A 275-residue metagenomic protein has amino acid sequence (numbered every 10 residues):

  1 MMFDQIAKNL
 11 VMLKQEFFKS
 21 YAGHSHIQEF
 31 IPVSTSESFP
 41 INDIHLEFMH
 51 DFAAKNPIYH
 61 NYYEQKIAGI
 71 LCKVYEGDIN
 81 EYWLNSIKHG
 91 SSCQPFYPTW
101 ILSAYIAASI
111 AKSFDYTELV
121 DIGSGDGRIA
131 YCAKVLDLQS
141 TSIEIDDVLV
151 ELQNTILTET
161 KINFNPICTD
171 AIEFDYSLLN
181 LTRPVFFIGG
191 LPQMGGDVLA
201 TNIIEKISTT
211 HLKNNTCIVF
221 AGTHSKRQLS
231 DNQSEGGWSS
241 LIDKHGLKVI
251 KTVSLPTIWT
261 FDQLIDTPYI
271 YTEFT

Functional and structural regions predicted by a protein language model:
M2-F114: S-adenosyl-L-methionine
D115-G125: Conserved class I S-adenosyl-L-methionine
D126-L138: Conserved SAM-binding loop of SAM-dependent methyltransferases across substrates and taxa, primarily the Class I
I129, V148-L149: Conserved short alpha-helix immediately C-terminal to the canonical SAM/SAH-binding motif I of Rossmann-like
Q139-E144: Conserved SAM-binding motif I beta-strand of class I
L152-L181: S-adenosyl-L-methionine
R183-L199: A short SAM/SAH-binding and catalytic strip from SAM-dependent methyltransferases
D197-L264: C-terminal substrate-binding/active-site "lid" region of AdoMet-derived donor-dependent transferases
